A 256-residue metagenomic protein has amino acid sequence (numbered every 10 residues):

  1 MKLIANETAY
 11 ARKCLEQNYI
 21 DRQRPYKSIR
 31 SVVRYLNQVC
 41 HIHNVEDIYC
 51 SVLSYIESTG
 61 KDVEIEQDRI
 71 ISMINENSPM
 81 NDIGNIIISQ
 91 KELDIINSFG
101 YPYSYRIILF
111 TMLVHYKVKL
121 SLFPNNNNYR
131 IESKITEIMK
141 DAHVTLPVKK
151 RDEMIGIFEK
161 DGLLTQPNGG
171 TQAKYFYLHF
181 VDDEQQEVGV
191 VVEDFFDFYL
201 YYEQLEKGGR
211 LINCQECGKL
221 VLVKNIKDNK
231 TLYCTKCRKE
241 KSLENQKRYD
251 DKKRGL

Functional and structural regions predicted by a protein language model:
M1-Y101, I135-P147, E153-N168, Q172-F176 (+2 more regions): Modules that initiate DNA replication and primer synthesis
F99-D141: Short helix->loop/beta-hairpin flanking segments within DNA-binding domains
Y201-G209, E216: Long, low-complexity intrinsically disordered regions in eukaryotic regulatory proteins, enriched in acidic residues
G209-I212, T231: Residues immediately within or flanking Cys/His clusters that coordinate Zn2+ in small zinc-binding modules
I212-C217, Q246: Disulfide-bonded cysteine-rich modules in secreted/extracellular proteins, activating on the conserved Cys frameworks
G218-L222, R238-K241: Cys/His-rich microdomains that often coordinate metals
K227-L243: Cysteine-rich micro-motifs
R238-L256: Short metal-binding segments enriched for Cys and/or His
